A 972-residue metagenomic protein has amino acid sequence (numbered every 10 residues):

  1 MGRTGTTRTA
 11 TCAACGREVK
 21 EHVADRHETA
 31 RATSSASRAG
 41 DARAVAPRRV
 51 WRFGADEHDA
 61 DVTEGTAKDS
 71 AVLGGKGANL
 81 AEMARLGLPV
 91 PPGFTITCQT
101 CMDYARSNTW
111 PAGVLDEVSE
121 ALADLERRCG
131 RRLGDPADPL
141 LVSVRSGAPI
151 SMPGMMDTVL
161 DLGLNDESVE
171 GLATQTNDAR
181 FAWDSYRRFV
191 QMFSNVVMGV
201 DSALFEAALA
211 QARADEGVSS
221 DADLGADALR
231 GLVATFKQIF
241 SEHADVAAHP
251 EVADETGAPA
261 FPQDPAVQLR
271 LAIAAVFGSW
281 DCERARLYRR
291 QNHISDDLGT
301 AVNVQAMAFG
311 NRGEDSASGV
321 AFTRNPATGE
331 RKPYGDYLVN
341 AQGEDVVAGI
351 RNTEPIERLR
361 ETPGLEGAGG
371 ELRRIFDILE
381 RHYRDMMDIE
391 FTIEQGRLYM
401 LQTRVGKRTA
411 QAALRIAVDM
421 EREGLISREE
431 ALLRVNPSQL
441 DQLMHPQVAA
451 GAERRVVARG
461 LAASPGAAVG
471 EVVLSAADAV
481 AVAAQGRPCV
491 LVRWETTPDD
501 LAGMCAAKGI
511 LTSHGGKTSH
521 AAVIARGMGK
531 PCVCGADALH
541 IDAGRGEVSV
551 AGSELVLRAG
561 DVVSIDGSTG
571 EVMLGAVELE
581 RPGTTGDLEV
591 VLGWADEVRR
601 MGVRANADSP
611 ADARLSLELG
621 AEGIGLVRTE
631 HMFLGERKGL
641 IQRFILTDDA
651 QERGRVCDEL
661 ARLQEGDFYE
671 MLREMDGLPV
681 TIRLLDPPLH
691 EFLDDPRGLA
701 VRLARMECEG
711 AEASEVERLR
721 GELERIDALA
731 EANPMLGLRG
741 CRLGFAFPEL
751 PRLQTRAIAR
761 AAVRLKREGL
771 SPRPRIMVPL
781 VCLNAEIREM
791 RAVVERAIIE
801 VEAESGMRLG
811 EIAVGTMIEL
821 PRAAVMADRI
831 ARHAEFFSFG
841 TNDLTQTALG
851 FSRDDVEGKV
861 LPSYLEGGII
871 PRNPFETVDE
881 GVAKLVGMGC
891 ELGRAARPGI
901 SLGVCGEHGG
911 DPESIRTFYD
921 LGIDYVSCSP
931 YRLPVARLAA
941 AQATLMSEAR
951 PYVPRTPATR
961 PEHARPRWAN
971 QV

Functional and structural regions predicted by a protein language model:
G2-T11, C15-R455, R487-V490, T497-A502 (+11 more regions): Nucleotide/phosphate-binding sheet-loop regions of phosphoryl- and nucleotidyl-transfer enzymes
T95, Q99-C101, T496, G515-K517 (+11 more regions): Short, ordered loop/turn segments at secondary-structure junctions
E120-A123, R127-D135, V548-A551, I799-L809: Short mixed-charge
R145-S146, T584-D587, W594-V972: Conserved alpha/beta-domain cores
L425-A506, E571-V572, A576-V577, L588 (+2 more regions): Protease-associated
K508-H514, C532, G903: A short, small-residue-rich loop immediately preceding and capping a beta-strand
